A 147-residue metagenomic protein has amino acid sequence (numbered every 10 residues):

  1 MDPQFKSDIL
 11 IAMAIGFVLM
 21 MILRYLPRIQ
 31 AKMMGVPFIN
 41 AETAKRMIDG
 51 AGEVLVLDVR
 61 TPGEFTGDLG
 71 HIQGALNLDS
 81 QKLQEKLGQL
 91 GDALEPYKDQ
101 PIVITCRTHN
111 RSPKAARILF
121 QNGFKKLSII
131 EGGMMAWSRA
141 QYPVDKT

Functional and structural regions predicted by a protein language model:
M1-G50, V54, P62-P101, N110-T147: Rhodanese-like catalytic fold shared by cysteine-dependent sulfurtransferases and DSP/PTP-type phosphatases
L57: Conserved beta/loop motifs at nucleotide-recognition and modification sites
T105: Short, surface-exposed ligand- or partner-binding patches at beta-edge/loop junctions that are enriched in aromatics
